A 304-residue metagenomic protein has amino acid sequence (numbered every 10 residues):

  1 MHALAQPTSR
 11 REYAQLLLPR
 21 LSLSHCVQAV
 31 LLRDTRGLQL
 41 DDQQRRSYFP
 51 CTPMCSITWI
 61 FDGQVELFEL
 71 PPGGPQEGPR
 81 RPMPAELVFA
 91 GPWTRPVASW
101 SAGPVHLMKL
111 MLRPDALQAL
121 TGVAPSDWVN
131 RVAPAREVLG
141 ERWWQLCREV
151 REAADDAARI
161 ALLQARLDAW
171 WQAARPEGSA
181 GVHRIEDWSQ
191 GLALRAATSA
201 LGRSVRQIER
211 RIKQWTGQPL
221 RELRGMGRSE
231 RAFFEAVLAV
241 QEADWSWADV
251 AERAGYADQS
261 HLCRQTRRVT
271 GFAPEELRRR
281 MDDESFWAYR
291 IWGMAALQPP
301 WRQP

Functional and structural regions predicted by a protein language model:
M1-V205, W215-L220, F234-A257, A273-P304: Alpha-helical bundle regulatory/interaction domains
I212, R224, T266-R267, R278: DNA major-groove recognition helix of helix-turn-helix
E230-F234, R264: Contiguous, well-ordered alpha-helical segments that form the cores/surfaces of helical PPI scaffolds
